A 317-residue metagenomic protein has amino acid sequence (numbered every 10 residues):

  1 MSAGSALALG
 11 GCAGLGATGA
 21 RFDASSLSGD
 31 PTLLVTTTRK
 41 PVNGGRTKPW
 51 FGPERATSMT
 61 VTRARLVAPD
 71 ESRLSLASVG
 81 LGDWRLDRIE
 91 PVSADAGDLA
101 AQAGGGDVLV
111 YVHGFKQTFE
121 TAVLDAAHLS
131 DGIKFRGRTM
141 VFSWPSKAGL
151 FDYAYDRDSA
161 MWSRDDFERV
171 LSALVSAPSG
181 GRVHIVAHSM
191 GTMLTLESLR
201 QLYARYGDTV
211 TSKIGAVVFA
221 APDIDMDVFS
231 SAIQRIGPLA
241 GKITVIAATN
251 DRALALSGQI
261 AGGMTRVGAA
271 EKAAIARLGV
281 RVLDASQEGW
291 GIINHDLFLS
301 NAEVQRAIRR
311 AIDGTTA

Functional and structural regions predicted by a protein language model:
M1-G16: N-terminal export signals
A17-G104, V123-A127, D131-R182, R200-A216 (+1 more regions): Lipolytic serine-hydrolase domain surface
D107: Alpha/beta-hydrolase fold active-site loops
V110-G114: The conserved beta1-alpha1 loop
Q117, T192-M193, D225: General alpha-helical segment detector with a strong preference for membrane-spanning helices and helix-boundary regions
T118-A122: Short substrate-entry loop that stabilizes the transition state in hydrolases
A187, G191, T195: Gly/Ala-rich beta-loop-alpha elbow adjacent to hydrolase catalytic centers
